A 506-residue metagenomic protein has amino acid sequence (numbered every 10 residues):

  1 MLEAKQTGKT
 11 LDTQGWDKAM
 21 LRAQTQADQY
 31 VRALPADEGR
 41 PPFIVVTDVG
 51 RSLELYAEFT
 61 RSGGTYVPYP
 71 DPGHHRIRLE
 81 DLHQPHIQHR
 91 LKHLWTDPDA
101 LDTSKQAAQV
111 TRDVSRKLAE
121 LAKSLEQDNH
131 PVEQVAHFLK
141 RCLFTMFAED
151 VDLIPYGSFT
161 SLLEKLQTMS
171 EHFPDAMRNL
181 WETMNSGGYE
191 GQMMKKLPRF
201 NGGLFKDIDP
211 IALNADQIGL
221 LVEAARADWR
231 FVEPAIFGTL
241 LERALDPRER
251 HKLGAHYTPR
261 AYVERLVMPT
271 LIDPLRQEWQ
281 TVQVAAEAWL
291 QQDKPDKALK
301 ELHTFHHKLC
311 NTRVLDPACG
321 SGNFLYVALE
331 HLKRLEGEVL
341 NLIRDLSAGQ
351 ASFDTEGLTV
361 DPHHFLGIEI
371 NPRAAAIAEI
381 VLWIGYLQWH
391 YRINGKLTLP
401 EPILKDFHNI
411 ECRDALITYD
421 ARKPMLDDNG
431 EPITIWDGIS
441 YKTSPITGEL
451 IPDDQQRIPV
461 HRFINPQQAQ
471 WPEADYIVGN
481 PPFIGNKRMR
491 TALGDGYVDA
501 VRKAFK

Functional and structural regions predicted by a protein language model:
M1-D152, P198-G238, P247, F505: Short, basic/polar, glycine-containing "phosphate-handling" surface segments that engage DNA
Q6, A244, P481: Short, small-residue-rich loop/turn micro-motifs
E54-F59, F147, G157-S158, I377-E379 (+2 more regions): A short acidic (Asp/Glu
A100, S124-Q127, P131, F144 (+8 more regions): Intrinsically disordered or highly flexible coil/loop and linker segments, enriched in small and charged/polar residues
A108-S115, G191-H303: Class I S-adenosyl-L-methionine
E133-R141, T160, Y257-A261: An alpha-helix initiation/capping motif
C142, M146-M193, S321: Extended, well-ordered alpha-helical scaffold/bundle regions in very large, multi-domain proteins
E249-K506: SAM-dependent methyltransferase catalytic region
